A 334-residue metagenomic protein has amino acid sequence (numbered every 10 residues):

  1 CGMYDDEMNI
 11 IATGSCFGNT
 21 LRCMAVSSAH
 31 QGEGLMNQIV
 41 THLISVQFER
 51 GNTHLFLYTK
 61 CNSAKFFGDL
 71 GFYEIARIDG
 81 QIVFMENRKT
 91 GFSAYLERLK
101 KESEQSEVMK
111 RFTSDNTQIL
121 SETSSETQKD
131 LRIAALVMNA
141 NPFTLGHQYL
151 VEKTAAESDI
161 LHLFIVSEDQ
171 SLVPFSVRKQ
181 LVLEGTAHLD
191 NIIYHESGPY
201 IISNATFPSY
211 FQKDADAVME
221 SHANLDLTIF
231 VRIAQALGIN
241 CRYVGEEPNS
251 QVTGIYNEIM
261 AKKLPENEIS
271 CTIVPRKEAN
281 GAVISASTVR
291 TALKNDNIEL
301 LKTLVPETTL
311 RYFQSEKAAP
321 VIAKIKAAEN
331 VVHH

Functional and structural regions predicted by a protein language model:
C1-Y4, A76: N-terminal charged segments
G2, M8-A25: Conserved beta-strand in the GNAT
Y4-D6, N87-R88: Active-site beta-strand termini and strand-to-loop segments that position acidic
H30, G34-L43, G146: Conserved acetyl-CoA pyrophosphate-binding loop and the N-cap/start of the following alpha-helix in GNAT-like
V40, C61-S63: Short glycine/proline-centered loop/turn elements that form peptide/ligand docking sites
Q47-K60: Conserved GNAT acetyl-CoA-binding A-motif
T59, L70-F72, R77-H334: Nucleotidyltransferase catalytic core that binds NTPs
